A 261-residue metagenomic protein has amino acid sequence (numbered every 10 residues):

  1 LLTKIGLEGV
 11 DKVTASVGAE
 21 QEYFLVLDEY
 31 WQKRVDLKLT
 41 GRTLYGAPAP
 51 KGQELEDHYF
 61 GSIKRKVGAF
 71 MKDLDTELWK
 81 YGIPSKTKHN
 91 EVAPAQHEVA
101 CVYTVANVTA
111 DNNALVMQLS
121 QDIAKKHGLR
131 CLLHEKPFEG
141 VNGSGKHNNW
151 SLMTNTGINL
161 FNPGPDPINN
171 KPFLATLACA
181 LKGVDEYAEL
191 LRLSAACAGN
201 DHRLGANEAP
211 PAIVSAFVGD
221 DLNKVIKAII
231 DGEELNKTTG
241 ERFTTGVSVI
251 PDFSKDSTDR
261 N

Functional and structural regions predicted by a protein language model:
L1-L133, F138-N261: Glycine-rich, acidic/polar active-site loops that bind/position phosphate-bearing ligands
